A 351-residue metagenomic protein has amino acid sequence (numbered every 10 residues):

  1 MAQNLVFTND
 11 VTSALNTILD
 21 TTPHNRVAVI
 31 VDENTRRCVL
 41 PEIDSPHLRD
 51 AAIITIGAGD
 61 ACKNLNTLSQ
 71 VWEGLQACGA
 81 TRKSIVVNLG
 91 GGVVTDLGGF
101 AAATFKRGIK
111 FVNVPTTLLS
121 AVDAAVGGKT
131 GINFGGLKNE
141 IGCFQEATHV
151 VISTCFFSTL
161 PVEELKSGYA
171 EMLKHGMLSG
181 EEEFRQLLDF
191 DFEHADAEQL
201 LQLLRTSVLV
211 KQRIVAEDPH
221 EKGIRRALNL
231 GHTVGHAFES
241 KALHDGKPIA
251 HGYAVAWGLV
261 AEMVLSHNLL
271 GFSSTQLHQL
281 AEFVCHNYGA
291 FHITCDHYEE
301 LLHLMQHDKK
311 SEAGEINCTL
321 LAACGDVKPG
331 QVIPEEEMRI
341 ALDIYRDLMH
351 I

Functional and structural regions predicted by a protein language model:
M1-I85: ATP/NTP phosphate-donor binding region
T21, G79-T81, T104-F105, N133-F134 (+4 more regions): Solvent-exposed alpha-helices and their adjacent loops that cap or buttress functional pockets in soluble metabolic
A77-A80, E146-H149, C155-F156, V162 (+10 more regions): Generic secondary-structure signature for well-ordered alpha-helical cores
V93-F100, A121, A237: Short glycine/serine/threonine-rich phosphate/pyrophosphate-binding segments that cradle anionic phosphate groups
F100-F192: A glycine/threonine-rich phosphate-anchoring loop and its flanking beta-alpha core in nucleotide/phosphate-binding
M172, S274-I351: C-terminal charged capping/lid subdomain of soluble metabolic enzymes
F190-E299: Active-site segments that bind and position negatively charged phosphate/pyrophosphate groups
